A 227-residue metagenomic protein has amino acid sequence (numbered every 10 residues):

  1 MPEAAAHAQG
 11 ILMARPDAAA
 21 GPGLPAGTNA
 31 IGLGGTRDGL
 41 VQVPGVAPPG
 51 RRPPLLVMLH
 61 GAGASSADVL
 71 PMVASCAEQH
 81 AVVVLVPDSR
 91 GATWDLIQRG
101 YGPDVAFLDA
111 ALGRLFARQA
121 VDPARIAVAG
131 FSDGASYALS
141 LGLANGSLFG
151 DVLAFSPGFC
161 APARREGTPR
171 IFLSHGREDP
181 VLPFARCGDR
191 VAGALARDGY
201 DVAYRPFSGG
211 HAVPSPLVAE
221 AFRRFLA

Functional and structural regions predicted by a protein language model:
M1-L55, G100, A129-D133, L139-L141 (+4 more regions): A domain-start/cap signature at the N-terminus of enzymes
G21, P25, N29-G45, R51-Q119: Serine-hydrolase catalytic machinery in alpha/beta-hydrolase-like enzymes
A67-A74, A111, F155-R164, A185 (+1 more regions): Alpha-helical scaffolding within the catalytic cores of extracellular/periplasmic polymer-degrading hydrolases
G91-A92, R205-V213: Histidine-bearing beta->alpha loop at or near hydrolase active sites
F116-R118, A124-T168: Primarily recognizes the serine-hydrolase "nucleophile elbow" in alpha/beta-hydrolase and SGNH/GDSL folds
F172-D179: Short beta-strand/loop motif that positions the catalytic acidic residue of the alpha/beta-hydrolase fold
P180-C187, P214: Conserved alpha/beta-hydrolase "acid-adjacent" motif
